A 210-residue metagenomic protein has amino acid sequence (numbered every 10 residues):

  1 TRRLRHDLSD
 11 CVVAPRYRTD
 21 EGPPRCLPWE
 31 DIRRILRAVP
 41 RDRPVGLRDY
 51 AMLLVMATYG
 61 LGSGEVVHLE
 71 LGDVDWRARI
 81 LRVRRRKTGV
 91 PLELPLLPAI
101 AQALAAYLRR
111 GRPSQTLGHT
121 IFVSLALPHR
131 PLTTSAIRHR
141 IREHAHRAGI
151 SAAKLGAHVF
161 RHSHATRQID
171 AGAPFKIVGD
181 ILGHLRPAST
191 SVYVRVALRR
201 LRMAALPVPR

Functional and structural regions predicted by a protein language model:
T1-R210: Conserved catalytic core of the tyrosine transesterase superfamily
